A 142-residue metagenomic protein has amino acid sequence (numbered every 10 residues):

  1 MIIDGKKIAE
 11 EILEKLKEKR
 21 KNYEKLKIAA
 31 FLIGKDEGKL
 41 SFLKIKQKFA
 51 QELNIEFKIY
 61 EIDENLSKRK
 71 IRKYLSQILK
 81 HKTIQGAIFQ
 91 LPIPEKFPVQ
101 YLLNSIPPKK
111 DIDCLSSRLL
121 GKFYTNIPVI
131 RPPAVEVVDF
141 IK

Functional and structural regions predicted by a protein language model:
M1-Y23: Positively charged, low-complexity intrinsically disordered leader regions
D4, K46, A87, V137-V138: Buried hydrophobic positions in well-ordered alpha/beta secondary-structure cores of metabolic enzymes
E24-K35: Short beta-strand segments enriched in small/hydrophobic residues
K39-L53: Short, solvent-exposed amphipathic alpha-helices that sit in or adjacent to ligand/effector-binding or catalytic
K48, E52, Q77-L79, I106-K109: Non-catalytic terminal and connector segments of soluble metabolic enzymes
A50-E64: Short beta-strand elements in bilobed, periplasmic/extracellular small-molecule ligand-binding domains
K70-K82: Short, well-structured alpha-helical segments in soluble
I88-K142: Anion-binding alpha/beta catalytic cores of soluble intermediary-metabolism enzymes, centered on
